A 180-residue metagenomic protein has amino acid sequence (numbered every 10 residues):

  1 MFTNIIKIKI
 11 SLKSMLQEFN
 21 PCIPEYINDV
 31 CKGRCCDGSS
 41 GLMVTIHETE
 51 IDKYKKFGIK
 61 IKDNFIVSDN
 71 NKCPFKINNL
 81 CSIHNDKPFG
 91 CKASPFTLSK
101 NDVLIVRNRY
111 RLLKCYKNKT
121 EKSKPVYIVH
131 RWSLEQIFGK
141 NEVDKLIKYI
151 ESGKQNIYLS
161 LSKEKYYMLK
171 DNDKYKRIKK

Functional and structural regions predicted by a protein language model:
M1-K180: Short loop/turn segments that flank or connect secondary-structure elements
